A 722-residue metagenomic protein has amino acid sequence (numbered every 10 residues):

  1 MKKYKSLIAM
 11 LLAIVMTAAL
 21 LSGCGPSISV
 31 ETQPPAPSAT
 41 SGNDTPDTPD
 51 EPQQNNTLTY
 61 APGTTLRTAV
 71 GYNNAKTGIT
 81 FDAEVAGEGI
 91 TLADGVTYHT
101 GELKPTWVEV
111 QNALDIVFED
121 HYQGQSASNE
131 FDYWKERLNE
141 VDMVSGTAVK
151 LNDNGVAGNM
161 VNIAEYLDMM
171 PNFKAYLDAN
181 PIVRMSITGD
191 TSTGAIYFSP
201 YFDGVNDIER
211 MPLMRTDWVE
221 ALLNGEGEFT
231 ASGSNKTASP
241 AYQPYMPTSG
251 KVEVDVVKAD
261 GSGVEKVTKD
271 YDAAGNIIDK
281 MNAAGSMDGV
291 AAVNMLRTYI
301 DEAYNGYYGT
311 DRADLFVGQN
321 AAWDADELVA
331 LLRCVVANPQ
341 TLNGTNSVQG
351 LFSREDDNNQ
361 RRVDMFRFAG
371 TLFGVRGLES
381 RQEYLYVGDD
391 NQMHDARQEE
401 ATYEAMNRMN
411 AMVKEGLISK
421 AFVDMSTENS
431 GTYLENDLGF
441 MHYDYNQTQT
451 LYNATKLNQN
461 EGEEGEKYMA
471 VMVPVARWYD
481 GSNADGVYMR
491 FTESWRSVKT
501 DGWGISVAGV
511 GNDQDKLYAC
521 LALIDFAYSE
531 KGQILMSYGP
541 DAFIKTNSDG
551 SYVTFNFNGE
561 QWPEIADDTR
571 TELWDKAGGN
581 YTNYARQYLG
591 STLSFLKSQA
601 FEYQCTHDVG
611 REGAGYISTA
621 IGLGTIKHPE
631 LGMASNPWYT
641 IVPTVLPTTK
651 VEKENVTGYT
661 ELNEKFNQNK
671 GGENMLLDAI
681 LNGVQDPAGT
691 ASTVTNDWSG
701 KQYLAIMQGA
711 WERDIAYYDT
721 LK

Functional and structural regions predicted by a protein language model:
A19-G23: C-terminal motif of bacterial Sec signal peptides marking the signal peptidase cleavage site
C24-A195, D203-L213, W218-Y308, D395 (+1 more regions): Conserved N-terminal structural module of periplasmic/extracytoplasmic solute-binding proteins
G89-T91, N162-A179, A221, G225-T230 (+5 more regions): Short, solvent-exposed loop/beta-turn-alpha elements that line the ligand-binding surface or hinge of extracytoplasmic
H121-F131, W323-E327, V423-E435: Short helix-initiation/N-cap motifs at beta->coil->alpha
M185-G204, P247-A313, V317-G388, L438-M441: Extracytoplasmic/periplasmic solute-binding protein
P212-T216, V498-D515, L535: A bilobed periplasmic-binding-protein/Venus flytrap-type ligand-binding module shared by bacterial periplasmic
V387-K420, V473-R477, N483, S497: Glycine-centered hinge/linker elements that transmit conformational signals in sensory and ligand-binding systems
F526, E530-A679: Conserved small-residue motifs centered on glycine
